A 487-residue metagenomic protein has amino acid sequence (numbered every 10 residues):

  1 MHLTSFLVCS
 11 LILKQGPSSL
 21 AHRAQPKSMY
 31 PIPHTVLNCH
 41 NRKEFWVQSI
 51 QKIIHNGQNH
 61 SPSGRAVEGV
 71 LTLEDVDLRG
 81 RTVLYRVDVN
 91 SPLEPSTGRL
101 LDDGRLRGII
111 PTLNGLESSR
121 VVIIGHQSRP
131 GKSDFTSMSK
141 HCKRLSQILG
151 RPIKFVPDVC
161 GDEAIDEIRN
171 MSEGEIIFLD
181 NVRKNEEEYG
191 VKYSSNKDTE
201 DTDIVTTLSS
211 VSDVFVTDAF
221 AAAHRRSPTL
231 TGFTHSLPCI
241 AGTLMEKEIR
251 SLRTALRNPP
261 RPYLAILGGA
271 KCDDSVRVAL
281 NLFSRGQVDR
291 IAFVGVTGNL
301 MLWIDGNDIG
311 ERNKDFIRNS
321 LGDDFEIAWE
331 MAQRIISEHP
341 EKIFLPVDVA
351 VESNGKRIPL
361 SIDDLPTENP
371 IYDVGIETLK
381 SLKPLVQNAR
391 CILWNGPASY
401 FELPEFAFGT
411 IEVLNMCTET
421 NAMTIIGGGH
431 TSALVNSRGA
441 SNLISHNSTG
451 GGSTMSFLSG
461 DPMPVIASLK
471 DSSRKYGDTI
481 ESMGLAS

Functional and structural regions predicted by a protein language model:
M1-A24: N-terminal chloroplast transit peptides
H22, Y30-V36, H40-S487: Active-site loop-to-helix "anion-binding N-cap" substructures in soluble metabolic enzymes
